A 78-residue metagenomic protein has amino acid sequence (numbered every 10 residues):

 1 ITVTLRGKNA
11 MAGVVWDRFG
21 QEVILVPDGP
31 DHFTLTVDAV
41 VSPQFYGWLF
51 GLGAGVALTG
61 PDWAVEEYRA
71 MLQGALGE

Functional and structural regions predicted by a protein language model:
I1-E78: Polybasic (Lys/Arg-rich)
